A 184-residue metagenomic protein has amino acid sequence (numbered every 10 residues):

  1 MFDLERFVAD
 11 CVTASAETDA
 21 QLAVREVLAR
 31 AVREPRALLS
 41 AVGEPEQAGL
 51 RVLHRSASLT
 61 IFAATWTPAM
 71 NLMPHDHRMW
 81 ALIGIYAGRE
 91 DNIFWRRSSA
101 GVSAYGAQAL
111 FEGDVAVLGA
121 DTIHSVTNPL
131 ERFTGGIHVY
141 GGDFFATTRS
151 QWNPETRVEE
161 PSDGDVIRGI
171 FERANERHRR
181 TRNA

Functional and structural regions predicted by a protein language model:
M1-A37: N-terminal leader/capping segments at the start of a protein or of a new domain
L39-M70, E112: A short glycine-rich, His/Asp/Glu-containing loop-to-beta-strand
R55-L59, P68-L82, S103: A short beta-loop-beta micro-motif enriched in histidine and acidic residues
M73-H75, N92-I93, L118, H124-P129: Short beta-strand His + acidic residue motifs that chelate non-heme Fe in jelly-roll/DSBH and cupin folds
H77-R96: Glycine- and acidic-residue-biased ligand/ion/polar-headgroup-sensing regions
R97-H124: Short acidic-glycine-tyrosine-enriched beta hairpin
F111, A120-V139: Ligand-binding loop in jelly-roll beta-barrel domains
E131-H178: Double-stranded beta-helix
